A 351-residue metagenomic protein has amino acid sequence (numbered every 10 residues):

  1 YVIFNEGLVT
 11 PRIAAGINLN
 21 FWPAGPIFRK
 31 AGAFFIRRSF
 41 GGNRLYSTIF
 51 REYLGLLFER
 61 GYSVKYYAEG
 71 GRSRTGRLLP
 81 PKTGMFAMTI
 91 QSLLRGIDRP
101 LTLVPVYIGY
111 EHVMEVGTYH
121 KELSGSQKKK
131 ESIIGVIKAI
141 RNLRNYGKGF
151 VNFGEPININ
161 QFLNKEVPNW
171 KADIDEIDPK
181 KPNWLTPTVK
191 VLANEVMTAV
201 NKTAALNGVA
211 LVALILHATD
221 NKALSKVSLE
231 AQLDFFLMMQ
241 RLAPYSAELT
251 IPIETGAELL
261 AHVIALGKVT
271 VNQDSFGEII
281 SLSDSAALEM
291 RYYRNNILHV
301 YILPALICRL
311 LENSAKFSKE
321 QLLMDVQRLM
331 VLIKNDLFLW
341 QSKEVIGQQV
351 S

Functional and structural regions predicted by a protein language model:
Y1-S351: Membrane-interfacial terminal anchoring regions of lipid-handling membrane enzymes
